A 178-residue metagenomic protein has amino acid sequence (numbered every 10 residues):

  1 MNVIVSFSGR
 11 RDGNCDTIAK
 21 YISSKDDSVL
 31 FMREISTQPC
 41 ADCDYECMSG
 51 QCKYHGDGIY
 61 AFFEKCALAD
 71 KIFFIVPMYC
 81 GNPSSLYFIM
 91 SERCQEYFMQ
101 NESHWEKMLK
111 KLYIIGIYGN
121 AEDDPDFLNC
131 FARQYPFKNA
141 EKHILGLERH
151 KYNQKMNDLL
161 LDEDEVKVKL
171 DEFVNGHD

Functional and structural regions predicted by a protein language model:
M1-Q100, N139-K142, N157-D178: N-terminal beta1-alpha1-beta2 submodule of the flavodoxin-like/Rossmannoid cofactor-binding fold
M32, I117, L147: Active-site donor-binding loop signature of nucleotide-sugar glycosyltransferases
T37-P39, E122, R149: Generic structural signal for helix capping and beta-alpha/helix-loop junctions
E92, Y97-F98, E106-M108, L147-E148: Short, intrinsically disordered/low-complexity patches at protein termini and at juxtamembrane boundaries
S103-I144: Short, glycine-/small-residue-rich phosphate/pyrophosphate-handling segment
R149-M156: A short acidic, helix-capping loop that chelates divalent metal ions and anchors anionic groups
